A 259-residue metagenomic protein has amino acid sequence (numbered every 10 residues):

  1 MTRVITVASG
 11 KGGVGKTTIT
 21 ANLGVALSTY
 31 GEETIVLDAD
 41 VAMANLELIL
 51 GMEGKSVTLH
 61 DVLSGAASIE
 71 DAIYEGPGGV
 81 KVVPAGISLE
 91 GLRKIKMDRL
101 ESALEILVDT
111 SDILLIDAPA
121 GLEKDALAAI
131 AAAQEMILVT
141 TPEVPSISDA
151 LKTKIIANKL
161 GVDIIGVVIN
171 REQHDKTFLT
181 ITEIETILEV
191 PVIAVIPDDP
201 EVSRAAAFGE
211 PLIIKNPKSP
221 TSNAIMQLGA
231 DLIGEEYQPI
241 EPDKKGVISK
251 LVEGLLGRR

Functional and structural regions predicted by a protein language model:
R3, V25, A44, H60-S64 (+11 more regions): Solvent-exposed alpha-helical segments within well-ordered globular domains of core cellular machineries
R3-D40: Walker A/P-loop phosphate-binding motif and the immediately C-terminal alpha-helix
G12, T17, D38, L46 (+6 more regions): Residue-level signature of catalytic and energy-coupling elements of molecular machines, predominantly ATP/GTP-dependent
T29-E32, Y74, D109, I113 (+2 more regions): Generic secondary-structure signature for well-ordered alpha-helical cores
E33-D38, N45, L115, V139: Short beta-strand "acidic-cap" motif of Rossmann-like dinucleotide-binding folds
V36-D109, A206-F208, I214: P-loop/Walker-type NTP enzyme "switch/lid" segment
S102, I106-D109, I113-F208: Conserved catalytic-core segment of NTP-binding enzymes
L212-R259: NTP-binding/hydrolysis catalytic cores, primarily Walker-type P-loop NTPases
